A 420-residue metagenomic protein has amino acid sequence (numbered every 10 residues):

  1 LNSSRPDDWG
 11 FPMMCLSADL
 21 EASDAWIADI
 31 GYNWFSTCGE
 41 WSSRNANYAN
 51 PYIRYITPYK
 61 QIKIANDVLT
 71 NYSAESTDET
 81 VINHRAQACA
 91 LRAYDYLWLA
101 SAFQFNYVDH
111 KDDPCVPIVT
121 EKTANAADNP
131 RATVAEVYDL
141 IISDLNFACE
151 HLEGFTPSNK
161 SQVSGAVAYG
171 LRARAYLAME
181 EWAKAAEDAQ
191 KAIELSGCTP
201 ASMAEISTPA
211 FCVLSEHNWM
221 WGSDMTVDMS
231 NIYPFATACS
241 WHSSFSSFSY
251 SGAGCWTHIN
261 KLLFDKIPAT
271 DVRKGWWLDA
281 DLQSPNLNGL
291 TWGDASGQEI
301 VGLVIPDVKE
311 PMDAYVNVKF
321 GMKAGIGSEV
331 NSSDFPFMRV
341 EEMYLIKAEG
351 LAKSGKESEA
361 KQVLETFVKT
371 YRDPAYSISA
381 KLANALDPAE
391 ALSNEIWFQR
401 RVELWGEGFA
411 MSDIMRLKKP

Functional and structural regions predicted by a protein language model:
L1-F11, A46-T237, D265-P420: Acidic/polar-rich alpha-helix caps and helix-coil junctions
L1-N33, I396: Acidic, Ser/Thr/Pro-rich intrinsically disordered transcriptional activation regions
D19-N45, D307-K323: Short alpha-helical hairpin
I141, W256-K261: Extracytoplasmic segments of membrane-associated envelope/inner-membrane machinery
W241-H258: Short, cationic low-complexity segments
